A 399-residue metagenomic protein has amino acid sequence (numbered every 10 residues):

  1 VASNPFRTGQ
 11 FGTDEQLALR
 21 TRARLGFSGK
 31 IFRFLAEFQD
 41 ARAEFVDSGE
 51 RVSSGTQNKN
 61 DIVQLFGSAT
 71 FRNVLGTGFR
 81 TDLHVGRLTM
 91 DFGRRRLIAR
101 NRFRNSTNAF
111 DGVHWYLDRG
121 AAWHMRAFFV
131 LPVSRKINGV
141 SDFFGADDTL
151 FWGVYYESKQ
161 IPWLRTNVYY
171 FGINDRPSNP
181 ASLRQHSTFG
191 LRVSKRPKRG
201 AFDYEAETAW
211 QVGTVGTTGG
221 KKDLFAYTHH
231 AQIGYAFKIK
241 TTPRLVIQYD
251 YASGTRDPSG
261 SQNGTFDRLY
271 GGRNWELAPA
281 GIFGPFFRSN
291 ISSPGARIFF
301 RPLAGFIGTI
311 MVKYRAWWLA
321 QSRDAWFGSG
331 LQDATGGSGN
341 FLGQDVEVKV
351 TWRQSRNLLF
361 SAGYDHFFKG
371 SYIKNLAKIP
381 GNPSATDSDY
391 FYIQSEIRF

Functional and structural regions predicted by a protein language model:
V1-G9, I291: Short glycine/proline- and aromatic-enriched beta-strand/turn motifs that initiate or cap beta-hairpins
F6-T21, G29-L83, R96-A99, N138 (+7 more regions): Surface-exposed loop and membrane-interface regions of Gram-negative outer-membrane beta-barrel proteins
I31, N73-L83, R100-Q262, R301 (+5 more regions): Signature for the C-terminal beta-barrel architecture of outer-membrane proteins
G86: Small/polar (Gly/Ser/Thr/Ala-rich) solvent-exposed segments that form structured loops/beta-strands/short helices used
F237, R288-S293, R297-D345, R353 (+1 more regions): Outer-membrane beta-barrel transmembrane domain signature
P258-N290: Flexible glycine-rich, low-complexity coil/linker segments exposed to the extracellular/periplasmic environment
Q344-S371: C-terminal structured "cap/appendage" subdomains that terminate the fold
A385-F399: Outer-membrane beta-barrel "beta-signal"
